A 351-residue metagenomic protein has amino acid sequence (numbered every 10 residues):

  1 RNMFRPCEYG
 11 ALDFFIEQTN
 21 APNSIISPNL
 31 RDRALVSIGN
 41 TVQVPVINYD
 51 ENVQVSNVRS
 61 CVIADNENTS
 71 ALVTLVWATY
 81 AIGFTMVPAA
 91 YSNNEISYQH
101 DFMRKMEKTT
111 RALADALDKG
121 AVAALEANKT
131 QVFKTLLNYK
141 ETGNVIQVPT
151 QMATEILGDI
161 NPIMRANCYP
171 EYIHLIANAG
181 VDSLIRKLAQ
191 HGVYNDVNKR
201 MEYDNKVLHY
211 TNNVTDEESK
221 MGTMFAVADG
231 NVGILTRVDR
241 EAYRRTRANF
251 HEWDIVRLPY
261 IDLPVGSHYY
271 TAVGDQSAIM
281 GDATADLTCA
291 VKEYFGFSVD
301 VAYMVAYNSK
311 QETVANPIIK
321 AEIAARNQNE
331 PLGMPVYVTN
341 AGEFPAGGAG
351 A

Functional and structural regions predicted by a protein language model:
R1-L75, E217-G222, T313-A351: N-terminal "assembly arms/tails" that initiate or stabilize quaternary assembly in self-assembling proteins
R5, V148-Q151, R186-A351: Sequence/fold signature of self-assembling virion shell proteins
P6-C7, H100, R104, K108 (+2 more regions): Alpha-helix boundary/N-cap detector
L12, I16-N20, T110, A114-E126 (+4 more regions): Hydrophobic/aromatic-lined pockets within catalytic cores
T41-Q43, T74-V76, G83, V145-Q147 (+1 more regions): Ser/Thr- (and often Asn-) enriched beta-sheet segments in non-cytosolic proteins
V46-N48, A177, E293: Pocket-edge structural micro-motifs
A71-L137, L175, H251, I279 (+2 more regions): Long, contiguous amphipathic alpha-helices that act as assembly "spine/axial" helices in icosahedral shell and virion
T130-V207: Extended, solvent-exposed, turn-rich assembly/linker loops in the middle of proteins
